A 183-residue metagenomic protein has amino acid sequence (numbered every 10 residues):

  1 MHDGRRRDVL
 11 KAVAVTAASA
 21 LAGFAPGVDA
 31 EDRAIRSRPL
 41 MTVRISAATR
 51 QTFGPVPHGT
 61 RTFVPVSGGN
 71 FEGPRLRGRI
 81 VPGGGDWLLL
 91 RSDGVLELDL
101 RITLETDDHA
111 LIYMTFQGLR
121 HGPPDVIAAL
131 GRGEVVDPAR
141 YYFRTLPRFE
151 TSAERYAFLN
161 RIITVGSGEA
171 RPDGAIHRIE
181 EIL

Functional and structural regions predicted by a protein language model:
H2, D8-G27: N-terminal export signals
D29-L183: Beta-strand-enriched cores of mature, soluble protein domains
